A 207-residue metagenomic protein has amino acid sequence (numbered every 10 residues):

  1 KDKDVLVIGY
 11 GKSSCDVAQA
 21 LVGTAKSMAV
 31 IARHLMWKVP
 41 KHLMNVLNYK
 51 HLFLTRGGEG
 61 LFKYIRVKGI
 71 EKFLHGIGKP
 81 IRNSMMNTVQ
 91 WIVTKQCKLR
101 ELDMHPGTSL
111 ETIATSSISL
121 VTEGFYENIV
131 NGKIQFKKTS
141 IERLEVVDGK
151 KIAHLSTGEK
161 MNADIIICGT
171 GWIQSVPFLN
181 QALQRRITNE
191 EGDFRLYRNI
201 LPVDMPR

Functional and structural regions predicted by a protein language model:
K1-K3, Y10, C15, A20-R207: N-terminal FAD-binding dinucleotide-binding subdomain shared by FAD-dependent oxidases/monooxygenases
